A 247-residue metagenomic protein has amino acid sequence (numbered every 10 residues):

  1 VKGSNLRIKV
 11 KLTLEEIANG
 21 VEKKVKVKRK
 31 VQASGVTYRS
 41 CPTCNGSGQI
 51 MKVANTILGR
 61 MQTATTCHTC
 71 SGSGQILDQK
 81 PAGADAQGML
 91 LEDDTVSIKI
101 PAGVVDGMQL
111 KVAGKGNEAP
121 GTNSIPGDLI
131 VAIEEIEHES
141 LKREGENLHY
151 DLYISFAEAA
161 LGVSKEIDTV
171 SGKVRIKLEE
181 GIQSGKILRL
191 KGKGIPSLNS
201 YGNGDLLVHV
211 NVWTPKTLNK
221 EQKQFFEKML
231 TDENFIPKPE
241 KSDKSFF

Functional and structural regions predicted by a protein language model:
K2-K30, T65-H68, Q75-F247: Charged, often glycine-enriched C-terminal and inter-domain segments that act as flexible interaction/assembly
V27-T43, K52: Single-stranded RNA-binding surfaces
G35-Y38, M61, N123: Non-catalytic, surface-exposed connector residues within folded enzymatic/regulatory domains
Y38-C41, S47, A64-C67, S73: Residues immediately within or flanking Cys/His clusters that coordinate Zn2+ in small zinc-binding modules
G46-Q49, A159: Short connector loops/turns at beta-strand edges and beta->alpha or beta->beta junctions
I50-K52, I76: Intrinsically disordered, low-complexity, compositionally biased regions/tails
N55-Q62: Short linker/helix segments within small regulatory modules
